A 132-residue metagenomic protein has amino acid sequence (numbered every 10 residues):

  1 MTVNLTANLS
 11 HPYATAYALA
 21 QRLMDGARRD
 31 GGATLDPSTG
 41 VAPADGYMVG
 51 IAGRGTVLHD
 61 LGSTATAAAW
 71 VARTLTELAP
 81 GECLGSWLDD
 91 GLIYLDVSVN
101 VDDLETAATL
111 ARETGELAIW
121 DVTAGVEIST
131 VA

Functional and structural regions predicted by a protein language model:
T2-A132: Conserved, structured core segments of small domains
